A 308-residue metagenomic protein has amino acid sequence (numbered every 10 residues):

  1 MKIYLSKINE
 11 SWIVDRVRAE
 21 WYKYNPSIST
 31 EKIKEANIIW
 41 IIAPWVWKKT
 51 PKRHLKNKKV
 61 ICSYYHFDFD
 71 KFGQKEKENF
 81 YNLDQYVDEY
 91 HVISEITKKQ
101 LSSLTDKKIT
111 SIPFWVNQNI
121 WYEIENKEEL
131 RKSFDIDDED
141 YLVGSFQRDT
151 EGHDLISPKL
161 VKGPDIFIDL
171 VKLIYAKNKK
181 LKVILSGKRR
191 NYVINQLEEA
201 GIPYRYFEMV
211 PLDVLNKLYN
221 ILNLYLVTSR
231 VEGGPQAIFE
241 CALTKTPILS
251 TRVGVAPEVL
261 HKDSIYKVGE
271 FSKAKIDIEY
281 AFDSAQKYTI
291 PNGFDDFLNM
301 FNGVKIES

Functional and structural regions predicted by a protein language model:
M1-V46: N-terminal pre-catalytic "stem/leader" segment of glycosyltransferase-like enzymes
D88-Q100, D106-E125, L142, F146-Q147: Donor nucleotide-sugar binding/catalytic pocket of nucleotide-sugar-dependent glycosyltransferases
K127, K132-S133, D138-Y192: Conserved catalytic-core segment of nucleotide-activated headgroup transferases in glycan assembly
G187, N191-V210, N216: Nucleotide-activated donor-binding/catalytic signature segment of Leloir-type glycosyltransferases, i.e., the conserved
K217-L222: Short alpha-helical donor nucleotide-sugar binding micro-motif in glycosyltransferases
R230: Aromatic "clamp/platform" in nucleotide-sugar-dependent glycosyltransferases that forms part of the donor/acceptor
P247-S250: Short hydrophobic beta-strand element within catalytic cores of glycosyltransferases and related nucleotide-activated
S272-S308: A charged, aromatic-enriched C-terminal amphipathic alpha-helix characteristic of glycosyltransferases across folds
